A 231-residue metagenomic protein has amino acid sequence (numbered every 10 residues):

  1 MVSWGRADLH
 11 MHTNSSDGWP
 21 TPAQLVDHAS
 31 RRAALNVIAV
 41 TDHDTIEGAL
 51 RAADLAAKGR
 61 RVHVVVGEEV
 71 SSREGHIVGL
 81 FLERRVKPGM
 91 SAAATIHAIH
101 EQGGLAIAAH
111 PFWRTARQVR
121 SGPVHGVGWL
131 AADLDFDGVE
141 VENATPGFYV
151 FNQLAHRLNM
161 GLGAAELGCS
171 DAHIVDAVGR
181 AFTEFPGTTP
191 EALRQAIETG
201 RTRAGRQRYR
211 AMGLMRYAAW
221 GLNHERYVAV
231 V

Functional and structural regions predicted by a protein language model:
M1-D27, R31, L35, E47-R51 (+4 more regions): Charged catalytic cores and adjacent phosphate/nucleic-acid-binding surfaces used for phosphate/nucleic-acid chemistry
A39-D42, I107-A108, E140: Conserved beta-strand positions in the central sheet of alpha/beta enzyme cores
H43, P111, A144: Flexible loop residues that form catalytic and substrate-binding hotspots at small-molecule/glycan-binding clefts
V66-S71, F112: Short glycine-enriched loops at secondary-structure junctions
I99-H100, G104: Core dinuclear metal-dependent hydrolase active-site scaffold
I107-R117: Aromatic-lined carbohydrate-recognition surfaces of secreted/lumenal glycan-active proteins
